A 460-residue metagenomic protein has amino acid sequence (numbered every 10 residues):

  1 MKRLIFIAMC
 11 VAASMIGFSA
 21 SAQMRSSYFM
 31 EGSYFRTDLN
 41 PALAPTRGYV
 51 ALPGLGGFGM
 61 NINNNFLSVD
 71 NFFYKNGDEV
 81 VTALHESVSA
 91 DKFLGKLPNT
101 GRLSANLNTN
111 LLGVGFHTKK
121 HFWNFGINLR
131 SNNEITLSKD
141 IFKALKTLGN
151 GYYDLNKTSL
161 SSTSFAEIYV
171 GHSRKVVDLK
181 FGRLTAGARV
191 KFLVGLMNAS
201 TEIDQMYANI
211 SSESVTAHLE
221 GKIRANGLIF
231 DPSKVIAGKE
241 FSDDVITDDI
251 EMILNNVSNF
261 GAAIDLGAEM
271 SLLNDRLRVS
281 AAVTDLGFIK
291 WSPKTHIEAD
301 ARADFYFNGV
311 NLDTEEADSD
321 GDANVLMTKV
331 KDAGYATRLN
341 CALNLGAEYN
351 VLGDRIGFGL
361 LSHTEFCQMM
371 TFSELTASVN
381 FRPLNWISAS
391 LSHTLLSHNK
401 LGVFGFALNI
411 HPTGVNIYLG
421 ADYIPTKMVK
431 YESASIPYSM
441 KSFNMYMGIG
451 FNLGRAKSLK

Functional and structural regions predicted by a protein language model:
M1-R25, A347, K460: Bacterial Sec-dependent N-terminal signal peptides
Q23-K460: Subset of outer-membrane beta-barrel
